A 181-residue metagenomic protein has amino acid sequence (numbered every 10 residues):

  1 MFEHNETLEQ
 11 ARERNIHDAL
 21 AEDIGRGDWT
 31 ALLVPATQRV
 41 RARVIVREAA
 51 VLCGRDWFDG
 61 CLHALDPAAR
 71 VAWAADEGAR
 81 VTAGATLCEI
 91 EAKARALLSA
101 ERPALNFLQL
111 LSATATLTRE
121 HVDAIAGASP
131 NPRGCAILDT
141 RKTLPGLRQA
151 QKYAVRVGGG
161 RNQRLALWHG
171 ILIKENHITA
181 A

Functional and structural regions predicted by a protein language model:
F2-A181: Acidic/glycine-rich phosphate/pyrophosphate-binding loops and surrounding catalytic core that coordinate Mg2+
